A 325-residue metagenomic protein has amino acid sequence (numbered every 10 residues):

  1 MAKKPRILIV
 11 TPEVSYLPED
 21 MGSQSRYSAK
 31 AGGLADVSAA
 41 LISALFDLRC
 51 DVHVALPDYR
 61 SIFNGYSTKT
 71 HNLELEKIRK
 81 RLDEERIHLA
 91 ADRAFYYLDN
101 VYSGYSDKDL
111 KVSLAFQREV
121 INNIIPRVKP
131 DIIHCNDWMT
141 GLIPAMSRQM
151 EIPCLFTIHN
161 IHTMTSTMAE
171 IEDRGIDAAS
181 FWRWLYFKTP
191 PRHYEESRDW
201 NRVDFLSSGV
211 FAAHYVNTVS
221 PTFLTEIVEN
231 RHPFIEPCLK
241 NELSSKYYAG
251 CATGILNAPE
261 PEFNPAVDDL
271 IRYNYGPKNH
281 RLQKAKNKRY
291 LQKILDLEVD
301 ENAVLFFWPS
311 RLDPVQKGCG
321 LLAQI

Functional and structural regions predicted by a protein language model:
M1-I325: Catalytic cores of nucleotide-sugar-dependent glycosyltransferases that transfer UDP/GDP/TDP-activated
